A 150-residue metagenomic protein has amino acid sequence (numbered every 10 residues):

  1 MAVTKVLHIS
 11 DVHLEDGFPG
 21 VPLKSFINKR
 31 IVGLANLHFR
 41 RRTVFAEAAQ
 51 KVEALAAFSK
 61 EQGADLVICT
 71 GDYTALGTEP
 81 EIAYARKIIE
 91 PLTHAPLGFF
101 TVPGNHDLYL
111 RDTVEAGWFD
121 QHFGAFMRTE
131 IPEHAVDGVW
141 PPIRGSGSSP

Functional and structural regions predicted by a protein language model:
M1-E81: N-terminal active-site segment of His-dependent metallophosphoesterases
Y84-P150: Extended active-site neighborhood of metal-dependent phosphoesterases/phosphodiesterases
